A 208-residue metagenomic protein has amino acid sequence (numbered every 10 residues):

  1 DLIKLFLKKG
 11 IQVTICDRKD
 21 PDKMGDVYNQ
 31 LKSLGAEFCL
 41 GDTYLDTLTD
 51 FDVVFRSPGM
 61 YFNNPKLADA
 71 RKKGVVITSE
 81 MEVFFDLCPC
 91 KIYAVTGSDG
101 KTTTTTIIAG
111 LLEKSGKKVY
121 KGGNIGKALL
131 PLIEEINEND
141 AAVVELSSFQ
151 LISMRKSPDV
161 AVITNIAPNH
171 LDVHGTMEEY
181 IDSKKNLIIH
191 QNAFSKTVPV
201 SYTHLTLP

Functional and structural regions predicted by a protein language model:
D1-S79: N-terminal leader/targeting and accessory segments in enzymes
K8, D46-T49, P58-V198: Phosphate-binding loop of NTP-binding sites
I15-C16, C39, V144, T197-S201: Short, hydrophobic beta-strand segments that form beta-sheet elements in well-ordered domains
D17, F55-R56, G123, V200-Y202: Short beta-strand/turn micro-motifs composed of small residues that flank or help shape donor/cofactor-binding pockets
T203-P208: Conserved small/polar residues in nucleotide/adenosyl-binding loops
